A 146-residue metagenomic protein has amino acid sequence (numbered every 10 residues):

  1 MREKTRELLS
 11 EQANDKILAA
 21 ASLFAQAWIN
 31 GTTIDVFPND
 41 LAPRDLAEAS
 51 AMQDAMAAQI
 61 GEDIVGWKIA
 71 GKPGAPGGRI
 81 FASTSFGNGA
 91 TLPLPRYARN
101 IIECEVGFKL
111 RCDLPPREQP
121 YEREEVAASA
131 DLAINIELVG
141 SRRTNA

Functional and structural regions predicted by a protein language model:
R6-A146: Catalytic-core "active-site belt" of small-molecule-metabolizing enzymes, emphasizing His/Asp/Glu-rich regions
